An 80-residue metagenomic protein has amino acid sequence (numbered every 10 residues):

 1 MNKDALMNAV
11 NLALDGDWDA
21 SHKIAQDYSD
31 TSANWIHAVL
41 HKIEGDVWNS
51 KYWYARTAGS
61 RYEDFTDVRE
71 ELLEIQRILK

Functional and structural regions predicted by a protein language model:
M1-A5, S29-N34: Generic helix N-cap/helix-start motif at coil->alpha-helix transitions
A20-K23, D27, R56: The canonical alpha-helical register within tetratricopeptide repeats
S29-T31, I43-E63: TPR/TPR-like (Sel1-like) alpha-helical repeat modules
W35-I36, E70: Alpha-solenoid helical repeat scaffolds
T66-K80: Terminal, low-structured helical/coil segments at or just beyond the last alpha-helical repeat
